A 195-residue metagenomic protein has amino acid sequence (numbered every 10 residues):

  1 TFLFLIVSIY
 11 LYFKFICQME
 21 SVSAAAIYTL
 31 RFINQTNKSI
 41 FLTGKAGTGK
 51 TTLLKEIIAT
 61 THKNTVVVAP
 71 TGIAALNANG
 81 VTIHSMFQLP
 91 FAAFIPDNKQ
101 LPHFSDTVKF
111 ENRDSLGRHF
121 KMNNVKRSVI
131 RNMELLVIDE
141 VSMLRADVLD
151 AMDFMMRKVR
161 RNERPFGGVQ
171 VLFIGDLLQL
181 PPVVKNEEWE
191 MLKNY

Functional and structural regions predicted by a protein language model:
L3-Y195: Conserved ATP-binding/catalytic motifs of P-loop helicase motor domains
